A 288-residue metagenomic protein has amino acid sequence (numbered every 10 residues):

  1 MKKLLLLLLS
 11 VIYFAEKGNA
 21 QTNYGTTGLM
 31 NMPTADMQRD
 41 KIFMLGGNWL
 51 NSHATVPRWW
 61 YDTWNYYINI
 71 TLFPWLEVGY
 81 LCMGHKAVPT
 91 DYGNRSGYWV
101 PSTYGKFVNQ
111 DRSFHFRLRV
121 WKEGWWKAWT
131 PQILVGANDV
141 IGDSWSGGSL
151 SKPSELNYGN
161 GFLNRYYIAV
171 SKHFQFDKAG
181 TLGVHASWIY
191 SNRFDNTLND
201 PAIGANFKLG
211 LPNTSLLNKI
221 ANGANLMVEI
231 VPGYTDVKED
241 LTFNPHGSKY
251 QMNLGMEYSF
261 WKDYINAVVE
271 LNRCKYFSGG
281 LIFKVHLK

Functional and structural regions predicted by a protein language model:
L4-Y13: Sec-dependent N-terminal signal peptides
F14-A20: Sec/Tat signal peptide C-region and signal peptidase I cleavage site
A20-Y166, F174-D177, P212-L216, A224 (+4 more regions): Transmembrane beta-barrel domains of Gram-negative outer membranes and organellar outer membranes
Y67, H115, W129, Y167 (+5 more regions): Residue-level detection of beta-strand scaffold positions
N164-A221, I230-P232: Histidine/lysine/aspartate-rich catalytic loop segments that bind and position anionic ligands
T242-K288: Predominantly the C-terminal beta-signal and adjacent terminal strand-loop region of outer-membrane beta-barrel
